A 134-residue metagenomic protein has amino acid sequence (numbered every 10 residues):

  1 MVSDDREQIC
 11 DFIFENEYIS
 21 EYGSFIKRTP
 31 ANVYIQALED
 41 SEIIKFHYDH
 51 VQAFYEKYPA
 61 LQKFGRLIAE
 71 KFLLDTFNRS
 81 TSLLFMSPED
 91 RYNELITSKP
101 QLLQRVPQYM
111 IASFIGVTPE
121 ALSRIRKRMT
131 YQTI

Functional and structural regions predicted by a protein language model:
M1-I9: Hydrophobic/aromatic-rich structural module bridging two neighboring secondary-structure elements via a short loop
V2, E42, R79, Y131: Localized chelating/binding microdomains that coordinate divalent metal ions or stabilize phosphate-bearing
I9-R66: Cyclic-nucleotide recognition modules
F54-Y58, T76, S98-L103: Basic, amphipathic alpha-helical hairpins
R66-K99: Strongly charged, low-complexity linkers/loops
M86-I134: Phosphate-/nucleic-acid-contacting segments
